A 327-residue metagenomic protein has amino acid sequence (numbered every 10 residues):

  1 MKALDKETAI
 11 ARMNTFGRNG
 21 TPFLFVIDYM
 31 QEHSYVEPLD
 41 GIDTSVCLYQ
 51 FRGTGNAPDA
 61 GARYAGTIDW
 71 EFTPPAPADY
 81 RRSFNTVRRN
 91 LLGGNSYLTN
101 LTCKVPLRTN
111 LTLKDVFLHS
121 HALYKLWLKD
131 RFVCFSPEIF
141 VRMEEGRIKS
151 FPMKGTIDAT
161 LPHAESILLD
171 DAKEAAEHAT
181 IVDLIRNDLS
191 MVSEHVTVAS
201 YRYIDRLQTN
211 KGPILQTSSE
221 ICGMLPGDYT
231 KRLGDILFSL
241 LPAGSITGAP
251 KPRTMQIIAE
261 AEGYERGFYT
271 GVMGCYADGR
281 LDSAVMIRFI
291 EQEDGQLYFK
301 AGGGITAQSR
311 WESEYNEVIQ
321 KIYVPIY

Functional and structural regions predicted by a protein language model:
M1-Y327: Extended alpha-helical targeting/anchoring segments, especially N-terminal organellar/secretory targeting helices
